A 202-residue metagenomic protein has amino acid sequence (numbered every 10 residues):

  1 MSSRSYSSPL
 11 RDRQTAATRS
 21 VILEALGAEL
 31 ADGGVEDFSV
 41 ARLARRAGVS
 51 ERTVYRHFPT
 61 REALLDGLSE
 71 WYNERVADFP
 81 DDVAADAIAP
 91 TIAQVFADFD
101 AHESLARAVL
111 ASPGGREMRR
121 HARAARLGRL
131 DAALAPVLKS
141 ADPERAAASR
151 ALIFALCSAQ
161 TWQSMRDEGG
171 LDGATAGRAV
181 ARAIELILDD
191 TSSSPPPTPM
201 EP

Functional and structural regions predicted by a protein language model:
M1-G48, A63-D66: Basic, helix-initiating cap at the start of DNA-binding domains
A28-G33, D37-F38, A63-Q94: Amphipathic alpha-helical linker/stalk segments
R46, A77-S104, R123-R126: Hydrophobic alpha-helical connector segments
G48-F58: Short hydrophobic/aromatic patch on the recognition helix
G67-S69, F96-M118, D131, Q163-S164: Amphipathic alpha-helical segments used for helix-helix packing
P90-Q94, G115-A151, C157, G177-D189: Amphipathic alpha-helical packing segments from all-alpha helical-bundle domains
A151-L171, L186-P196: Amphipathic C-terminal alpha-helical segment
